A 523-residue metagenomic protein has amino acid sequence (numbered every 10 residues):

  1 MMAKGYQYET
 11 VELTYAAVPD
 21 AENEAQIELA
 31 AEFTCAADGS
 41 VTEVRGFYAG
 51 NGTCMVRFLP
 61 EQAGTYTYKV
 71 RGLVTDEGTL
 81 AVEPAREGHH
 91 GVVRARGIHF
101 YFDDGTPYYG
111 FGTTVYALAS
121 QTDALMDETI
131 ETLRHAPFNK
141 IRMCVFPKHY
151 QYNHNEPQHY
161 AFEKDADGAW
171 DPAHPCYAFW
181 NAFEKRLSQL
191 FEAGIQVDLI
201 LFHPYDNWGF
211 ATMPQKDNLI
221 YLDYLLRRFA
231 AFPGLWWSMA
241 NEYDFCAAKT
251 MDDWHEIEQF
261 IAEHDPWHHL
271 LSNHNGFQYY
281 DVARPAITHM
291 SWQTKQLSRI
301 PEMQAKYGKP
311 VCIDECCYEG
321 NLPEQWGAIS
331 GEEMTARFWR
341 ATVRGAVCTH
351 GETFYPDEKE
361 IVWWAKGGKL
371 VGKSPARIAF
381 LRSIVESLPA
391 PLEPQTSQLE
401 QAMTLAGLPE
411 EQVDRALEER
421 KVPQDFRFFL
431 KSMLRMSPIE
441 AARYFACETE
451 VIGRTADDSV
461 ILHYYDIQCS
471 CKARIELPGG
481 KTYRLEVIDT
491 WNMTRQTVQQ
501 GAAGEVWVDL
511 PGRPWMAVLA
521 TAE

Functional and structural regions predicted by a protein language model:
M1-D38, V44-F47, L80-A85, R443-R454: Non-catalytic, glycine-rich low-complexity segments
A3, E22-A25, N321, M334-Q496 (+2 more regions): Aromatic- and carboxylate-lined catalytic core of secreted/periplasmic carbohydrate-active enzymes
E32, D38-H99: Extended acidic/polar, glycine-enriched regions that form or flank non-catalytic beta-rich accessory modules
E32-F47, V487-E505: Solvent-exposed beta-strand/loop surfaces of large extracellular or lumenal domains
F58-P60, G78-A85, I329, A365-A376: Mature catalytic domains of secreted/periplasmic carbohydrate-active enzymes
H89-R299: Active-site mouth of glycoside hydrolases
Y160, A211, A247-D252, L322-G331 (+1 more regions): Short, flexible/disordered intra-domain loops and linkers
H268, R284-V362, G372-A376: Catalytic-core region of carbohydrate-active enzymes that cleave or remodel glycosidic bonds
